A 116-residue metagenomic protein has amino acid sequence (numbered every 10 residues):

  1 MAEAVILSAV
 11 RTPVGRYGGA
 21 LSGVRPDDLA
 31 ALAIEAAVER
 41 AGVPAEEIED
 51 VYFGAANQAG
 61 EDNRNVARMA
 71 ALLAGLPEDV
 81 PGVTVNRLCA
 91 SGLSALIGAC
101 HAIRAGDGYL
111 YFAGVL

Functional and structural regions predicted by a protein language model:
M1-A33, L88-S91, A95-L116: Conserved beta-strand-centric core segments of catalytic alpha/beta enzyme folds
V5, Y52, T84: Conserved beta-strand segments that form the floor/walls of ligand-binding pockets within enzyme and binding domains
V24, A55-Y109: Conserved catalytic cysteine-centered active-site region of acyl-thioester-dependent Claisen-condensing enzymes
D27-G42, V66-A70, A95: Short, well-ordered amphipathic alpha-helical segments that serve as non-catalytic structural scaffolds within diverse
E35-E47, G75-E78: Signal peptide-proximal N-terminal region of secreted/periplasmic/extracellular or secretory-lumen proteins
E47-G54: Short glycine-rich phosphate-binding loop at a beta-alpha junction
